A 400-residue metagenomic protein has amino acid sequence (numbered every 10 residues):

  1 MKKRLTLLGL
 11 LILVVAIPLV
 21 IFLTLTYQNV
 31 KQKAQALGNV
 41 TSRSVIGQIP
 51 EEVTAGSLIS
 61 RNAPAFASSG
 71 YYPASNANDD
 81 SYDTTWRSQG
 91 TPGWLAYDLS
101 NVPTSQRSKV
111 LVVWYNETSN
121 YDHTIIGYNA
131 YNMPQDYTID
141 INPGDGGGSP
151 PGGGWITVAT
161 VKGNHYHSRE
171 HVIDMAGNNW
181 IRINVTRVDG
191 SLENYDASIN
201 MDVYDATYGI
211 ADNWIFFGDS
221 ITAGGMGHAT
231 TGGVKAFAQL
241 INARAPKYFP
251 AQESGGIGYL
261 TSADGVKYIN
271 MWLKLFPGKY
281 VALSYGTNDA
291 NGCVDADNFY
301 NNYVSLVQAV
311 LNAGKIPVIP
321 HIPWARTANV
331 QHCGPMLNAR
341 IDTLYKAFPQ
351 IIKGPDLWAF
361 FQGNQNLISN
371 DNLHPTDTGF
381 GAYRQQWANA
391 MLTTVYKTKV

Functional and structural regions predicted by a protein language model:
M1-L13: N-terminal Sec-pathway targeting helices
L19-N39: Sec-dependent signal peptide cleavage junction
Q32-S105, N116-N132, I221: Disordered, acidic Ser/Thr/Pro-rich linker "stalks" and the adjacent N-terminal cap of the next globular domain
I49, R187-G255, N270-P277: Serine-esterase "nucleophile elbow" of acetyl-processing enzymes
Q89-G93, E117-D205: Trp- and acidic/polar-enriched beta-sheet ligand-binding modules for extracellular glycan and matrix recognition
P92, N101-L111, N178-N179, G209: Extended extracellular/luminal ectodomain segments enriched in beta-structured repeat modules
A263-Y300, A309, V318-R326: Oxyanion-hole/transition-state-stabilizing segment in secreted/luminal serine hydrolases and related acyltransferases
A325-V400: Catalytic His-Asp segment of secreted/periplasmic serine-dependent ester chemistry enzymes
